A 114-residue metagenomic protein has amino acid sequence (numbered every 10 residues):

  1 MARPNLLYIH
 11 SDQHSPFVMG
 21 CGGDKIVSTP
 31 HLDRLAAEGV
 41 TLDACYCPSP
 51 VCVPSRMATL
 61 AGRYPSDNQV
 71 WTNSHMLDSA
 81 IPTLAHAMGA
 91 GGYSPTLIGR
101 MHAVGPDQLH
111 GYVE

Functional and structural regions predicted by a protein language model:
M1-E114: Formylglycine-dependent sulfatase
